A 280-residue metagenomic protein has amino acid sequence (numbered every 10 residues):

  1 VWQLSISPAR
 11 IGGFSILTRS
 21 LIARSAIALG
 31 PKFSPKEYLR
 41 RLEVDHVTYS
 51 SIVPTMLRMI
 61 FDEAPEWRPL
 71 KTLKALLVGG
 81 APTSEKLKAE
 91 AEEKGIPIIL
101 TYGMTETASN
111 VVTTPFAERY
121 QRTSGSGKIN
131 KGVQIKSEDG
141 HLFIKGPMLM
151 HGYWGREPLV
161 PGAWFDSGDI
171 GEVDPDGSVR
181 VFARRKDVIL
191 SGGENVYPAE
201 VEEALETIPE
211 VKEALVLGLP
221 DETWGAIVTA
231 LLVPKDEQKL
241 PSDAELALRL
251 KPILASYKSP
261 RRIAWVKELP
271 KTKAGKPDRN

Functional and structural regions predicted by a protein language model:
V1, P8-Y49, E63: Conserved AMP-binding/adenylation subdomain of ANL enzymes
S34, M56-L57, T83, L149: Alpha-helix capping/helix-boundary segments
K36-L39, W67, E202-E203: Short hydrophobic/charged patches on amphipathic alpha-helices used for structural packing and interfaces
V47-I52, F61-Q121, Q134: Gly/Ser/Thr-rich phosphate-binding loop
G80, G103, G127, D169 (+1 more regions): Active-site glycine-centered loops adjacent to acidic/histidine catalytic or metal-binding residues that shape
R119-S126, V160, K251: Short, P/G- and charge-enriched loop/turn segments at secondary-structure junctions
K128-G132, E138-A163, E194-V196: Conserved ATP/PPi-binding loop(s) of AMP-dependent carboxylate-activating enzymes
G146, G152, I170-K258, E268 (+1 more regions): AMP-binding/adenylate-forming catalytic core of the ANL superfamily
